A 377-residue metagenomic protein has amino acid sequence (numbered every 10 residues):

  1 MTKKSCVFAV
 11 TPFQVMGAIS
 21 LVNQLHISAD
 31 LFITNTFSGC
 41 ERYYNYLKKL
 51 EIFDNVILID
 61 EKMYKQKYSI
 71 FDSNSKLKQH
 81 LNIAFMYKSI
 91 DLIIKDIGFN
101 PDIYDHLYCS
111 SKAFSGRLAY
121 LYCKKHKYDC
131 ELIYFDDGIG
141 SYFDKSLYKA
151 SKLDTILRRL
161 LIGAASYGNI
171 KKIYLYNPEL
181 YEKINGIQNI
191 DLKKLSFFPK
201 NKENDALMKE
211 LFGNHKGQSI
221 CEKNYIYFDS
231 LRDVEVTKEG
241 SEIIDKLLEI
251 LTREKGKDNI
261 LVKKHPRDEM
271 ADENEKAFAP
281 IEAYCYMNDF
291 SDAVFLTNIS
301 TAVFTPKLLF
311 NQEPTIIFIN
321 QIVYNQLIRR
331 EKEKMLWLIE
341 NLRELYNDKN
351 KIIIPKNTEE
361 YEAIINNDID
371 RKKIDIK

Functional and structural regions predicted by a protein language model:
C6-G163, V303: Active-site and donor-binding regions of nucleotide-sugar-utilizing enzymes
S28-L31, Y44-I59, C130, K149-I156 (+4 more regions): Active-site regions of enzymes building and remodeling cell-envelope glycoconjugates
A29-F37, L132-D136, L175, I260-H265 (+1 more regions): Short internal beta-strands
F37-N45, G116-L118, S141-F143, V234-T237 (+3 more regions): Short, charged/polar "capping" segments at the starts of alpha-helices and the immediately preceding loops
F135-I226: A nucleotide-sugar donor-handling region in carbohydrate enzymes
I243-P280, L336-I339: Catalytic donor nucleotide-activated moiety binding site of glycosyltransferases and closely related
P266-L309: Donor nucleotide-activated moiety binding/catalytic core segment of transferases that use nucleotide-activated donors
R329-K377: Leloir-type glycosyltransferase catalytic cores
